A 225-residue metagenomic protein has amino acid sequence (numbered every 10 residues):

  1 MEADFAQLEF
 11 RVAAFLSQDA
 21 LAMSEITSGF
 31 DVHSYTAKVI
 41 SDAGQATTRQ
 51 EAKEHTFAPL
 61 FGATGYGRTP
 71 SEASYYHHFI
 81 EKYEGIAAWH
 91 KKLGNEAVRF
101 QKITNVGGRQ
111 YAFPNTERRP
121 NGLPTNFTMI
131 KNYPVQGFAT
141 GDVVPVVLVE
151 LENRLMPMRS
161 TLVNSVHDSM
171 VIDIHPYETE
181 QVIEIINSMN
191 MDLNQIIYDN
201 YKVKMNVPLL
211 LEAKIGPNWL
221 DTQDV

Functional and structural regions predicted by a protein language model:
M1-V225: Conserved catalytic core of nucleotide polymerization and phosphodiester-bond processing enzymes
